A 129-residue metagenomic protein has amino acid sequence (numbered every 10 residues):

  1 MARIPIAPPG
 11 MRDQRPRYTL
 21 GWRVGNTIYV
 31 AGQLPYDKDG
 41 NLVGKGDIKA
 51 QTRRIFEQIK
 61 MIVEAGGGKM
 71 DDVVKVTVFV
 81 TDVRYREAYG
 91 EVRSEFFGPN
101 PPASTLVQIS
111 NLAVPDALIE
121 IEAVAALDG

Functional and structural regions predicted by a protein language model:
M1-E57, M61-V74, V80-G129: N-terminal presequence-like segments and the immediate start of the first folded domain
